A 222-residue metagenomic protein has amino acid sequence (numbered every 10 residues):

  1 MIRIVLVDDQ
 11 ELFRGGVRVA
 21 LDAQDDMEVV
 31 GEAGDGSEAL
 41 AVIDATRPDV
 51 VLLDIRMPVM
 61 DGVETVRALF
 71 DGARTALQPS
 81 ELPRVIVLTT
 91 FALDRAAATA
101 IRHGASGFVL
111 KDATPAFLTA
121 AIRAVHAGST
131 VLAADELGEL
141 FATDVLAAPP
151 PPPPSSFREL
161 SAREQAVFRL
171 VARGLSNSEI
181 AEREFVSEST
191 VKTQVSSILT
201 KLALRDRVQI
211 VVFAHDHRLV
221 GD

Functional and structural regions predicted by a protein language model:
D8, D54, T89: Active-site residues of response regulator receiver
D26-G34, V42, L204: Short hydrophobic/Thr-rich beta-strand motif most characteristic of the beta2 strand and flanking loop of CheY-like
D35-E38, V59-R67, A92: Acidic catalytic/metal-coordinating carboxylates
A41, V63-E81: Short amphipathic alpha-helix used as the core "switch/output" element in two-component signaling
T46-L52: Active-site beta3 strand of CheY-like receiver
A76-A92: A short, hydrophobic beta-strand element within the central beta-sheet of small alpha/beta folds
R95-R102, S106-G107, K111-A162, A166 (+1 more regions): Short, flexible helix-to-coil linker/hinge segments that flank and couple to helix-turn-helix
G174-Q209: Recognition helix of helix-turn-helix DNA-binding domains
